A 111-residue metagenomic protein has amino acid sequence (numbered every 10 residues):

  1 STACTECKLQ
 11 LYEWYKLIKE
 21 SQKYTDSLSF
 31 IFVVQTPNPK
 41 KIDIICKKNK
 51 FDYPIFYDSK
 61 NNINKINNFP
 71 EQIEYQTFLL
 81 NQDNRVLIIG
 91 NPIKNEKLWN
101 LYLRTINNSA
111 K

Functional and structural regions predicted by a protein language model:
S1-A3: Short pre-active-site segment immediately N-terminal to redox-active cysteine/selenocysteine motifs in thiol-based
T5, P39, N64, V86 (+1 more regions): Flexible, glycine-rich phosphate/dinucleotide-binding loops and adjacent beta-alpha linkers at cofactor/substrate
K8-K48, N62-K65: Structural microenvironment flanking redox-active thiols in thiol-disulfide oxidoreductases
Q10, I45-K47, N68-E71, P92 (+1 more regions): Surface-exposed beta-strand edges and their flanking turn/coil or helix-capping segments
K23-Y24, C46-N49, I55-S59, Y102 (+1 more regions): Non-catalytic interaction surface on structured domains
V34, Y57-K60, G90: Residues at the C-termini of beta-strands that transition into short coil/loop
D43-Q76: Short, internal strand/loop/helix patches that form the active-site neighborhood or redox-interaction surface
E74-Y75, L79-K111: Thiol-/selenol-based redox modules, centered on thioredoxin-like and closely related oxidoreductase domains
